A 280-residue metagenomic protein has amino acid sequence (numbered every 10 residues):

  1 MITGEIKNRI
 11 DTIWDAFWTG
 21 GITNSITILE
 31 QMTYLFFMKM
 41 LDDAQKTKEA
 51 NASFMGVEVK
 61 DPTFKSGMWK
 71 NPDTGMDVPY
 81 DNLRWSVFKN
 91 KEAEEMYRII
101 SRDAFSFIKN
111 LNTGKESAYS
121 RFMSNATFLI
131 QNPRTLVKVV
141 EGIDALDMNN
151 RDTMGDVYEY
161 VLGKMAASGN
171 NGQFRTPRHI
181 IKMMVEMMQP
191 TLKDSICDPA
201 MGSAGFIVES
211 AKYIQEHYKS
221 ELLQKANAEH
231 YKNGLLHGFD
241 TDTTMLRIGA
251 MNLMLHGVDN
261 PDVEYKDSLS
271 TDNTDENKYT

Functional and structural regions predicted by a protein language model:
M1-L192, D262-N273: Non-catalytic, mostly N-terminal accessory regions of nucleic-acid modification and defense proteins
Q173-Y279: Conserved S-adenosyl-L-methionine
